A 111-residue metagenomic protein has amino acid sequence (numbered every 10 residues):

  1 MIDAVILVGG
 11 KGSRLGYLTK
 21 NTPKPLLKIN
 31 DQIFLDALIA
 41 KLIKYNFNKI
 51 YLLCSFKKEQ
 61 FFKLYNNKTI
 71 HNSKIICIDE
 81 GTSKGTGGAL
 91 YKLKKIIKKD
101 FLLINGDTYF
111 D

Functional and structural regions predicted by a protein language model:
D3-I6, R14, K28, Q32-N105 (+1 more regions): Conserved N-terminal catalytic core of the sugar/cofactor nucleotidyltransferase
K20-P25: Short alpha-helical oligomerization interface
